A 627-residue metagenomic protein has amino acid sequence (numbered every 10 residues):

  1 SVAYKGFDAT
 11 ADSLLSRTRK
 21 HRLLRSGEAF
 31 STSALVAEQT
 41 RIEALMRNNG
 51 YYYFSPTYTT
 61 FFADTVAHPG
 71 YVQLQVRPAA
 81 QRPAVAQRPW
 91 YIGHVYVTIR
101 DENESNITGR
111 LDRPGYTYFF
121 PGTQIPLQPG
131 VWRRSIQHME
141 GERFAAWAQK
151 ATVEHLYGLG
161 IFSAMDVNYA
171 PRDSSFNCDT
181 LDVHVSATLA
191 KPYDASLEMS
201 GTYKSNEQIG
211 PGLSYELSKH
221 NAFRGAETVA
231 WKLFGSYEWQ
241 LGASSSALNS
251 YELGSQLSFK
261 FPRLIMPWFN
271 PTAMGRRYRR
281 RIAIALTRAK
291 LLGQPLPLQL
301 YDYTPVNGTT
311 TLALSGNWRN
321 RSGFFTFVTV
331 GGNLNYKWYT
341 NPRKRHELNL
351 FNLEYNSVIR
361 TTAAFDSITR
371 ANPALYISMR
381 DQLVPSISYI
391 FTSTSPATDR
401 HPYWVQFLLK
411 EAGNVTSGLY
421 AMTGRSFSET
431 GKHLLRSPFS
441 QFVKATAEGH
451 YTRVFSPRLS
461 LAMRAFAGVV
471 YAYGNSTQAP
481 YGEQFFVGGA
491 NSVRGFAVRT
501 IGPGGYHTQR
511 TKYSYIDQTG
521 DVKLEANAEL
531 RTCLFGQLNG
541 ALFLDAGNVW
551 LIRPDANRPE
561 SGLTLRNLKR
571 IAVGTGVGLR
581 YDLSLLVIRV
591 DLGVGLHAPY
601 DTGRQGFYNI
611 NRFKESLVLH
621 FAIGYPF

Functional and structural regions predicted by a protein language model:
S1-G158, V167, T180: Interaction-mediating elements
A3-A9, T59, R77-P83, V95 (+11 more regions): Solvent-exposed coil/turn segments that connect beta secondary-structure elements in extracytoplasmic/periplasmic
A11-L14, R25-E28, I125-P126, A145-W404 (+4 more regions): Gram-negative/organellar outer-membrane beta-barrel architecture
Y51, P192, R224-A226, T309 (+5 more regions): Strand-connecting loop/turn motifs
P114, Y118, T202-N206, E347-C533 (+2 more regions): C-terminal outer-membrane beta-barrel translocator/porin domains of Gram-negative envelope proteins and their
L197-M199, V229-L233, L312-L314, V405-L409 (+6 more regions): Membrane-embedded beta-strand positions of outer-membrane beta-barrel proteins
V487-G495, A556-F627: C-terminal beta-signal and terminal closure region of outer-membrane beta-barrel proteins
